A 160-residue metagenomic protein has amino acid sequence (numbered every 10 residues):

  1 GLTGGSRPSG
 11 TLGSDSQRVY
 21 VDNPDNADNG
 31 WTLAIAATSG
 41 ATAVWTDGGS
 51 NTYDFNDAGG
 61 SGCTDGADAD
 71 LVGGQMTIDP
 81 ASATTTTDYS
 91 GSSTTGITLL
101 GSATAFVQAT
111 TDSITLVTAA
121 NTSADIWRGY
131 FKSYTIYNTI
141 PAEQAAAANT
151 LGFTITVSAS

Functional and structural regions predicted by a protein language model:
G1-S160: Signature of Gram-negative chaperone-usher
